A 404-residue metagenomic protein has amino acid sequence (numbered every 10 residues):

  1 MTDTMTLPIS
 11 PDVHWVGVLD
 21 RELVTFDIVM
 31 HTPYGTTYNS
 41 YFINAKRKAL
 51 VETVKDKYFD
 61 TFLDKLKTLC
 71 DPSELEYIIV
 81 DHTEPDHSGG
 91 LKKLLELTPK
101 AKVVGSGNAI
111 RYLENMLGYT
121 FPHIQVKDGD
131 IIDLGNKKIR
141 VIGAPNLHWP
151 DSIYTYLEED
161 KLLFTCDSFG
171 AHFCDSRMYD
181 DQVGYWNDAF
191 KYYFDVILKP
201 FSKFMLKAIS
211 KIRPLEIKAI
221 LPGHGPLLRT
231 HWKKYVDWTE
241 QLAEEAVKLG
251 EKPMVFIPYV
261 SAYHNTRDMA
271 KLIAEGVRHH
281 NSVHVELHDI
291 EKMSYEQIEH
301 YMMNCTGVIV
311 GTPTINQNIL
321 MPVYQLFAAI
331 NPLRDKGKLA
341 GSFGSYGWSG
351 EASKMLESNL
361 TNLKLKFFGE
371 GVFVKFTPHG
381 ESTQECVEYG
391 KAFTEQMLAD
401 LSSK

Functional and structural regions predicted by a protein language model:
T2, L7-P11, G105-S152, F201-I209: Metallo-beta-lactamase
M5, D175, Y185-I220, G225-L227 (+2 more regions): FMN-binding flavodoxin-like domain, especially the glycine-rich phosphate-binding loop
T6-K67, Y154-L157, K161-T165, T266: Conserved beta-strand hairpin/beta-sheet module of binuclear metal-dependent hydrolase folds, prominently
D12, I43, H82-E84, T155 (+4 more regions): Divalent metal-coordination and catalytic microenvironments
V51-T53, L75-T83, V103-S106, L163-C166 (+1 more regions): Active-site neighborhood of phospho(di)ester-bond hydrolases with catalytic His/Asp-centered motifs
K57-V104: Active-site metal-binding motif and surrounding structural segment of the metallo-beta-lactamase
H148-S152, S168-K199, A243-E251: Active-site-proximal loop/helix segment associated with metal-binding centers of metalloenzymes
G225-K252: Terminal amphipathic helices with adjacent charged low-complexity linkers/tails
